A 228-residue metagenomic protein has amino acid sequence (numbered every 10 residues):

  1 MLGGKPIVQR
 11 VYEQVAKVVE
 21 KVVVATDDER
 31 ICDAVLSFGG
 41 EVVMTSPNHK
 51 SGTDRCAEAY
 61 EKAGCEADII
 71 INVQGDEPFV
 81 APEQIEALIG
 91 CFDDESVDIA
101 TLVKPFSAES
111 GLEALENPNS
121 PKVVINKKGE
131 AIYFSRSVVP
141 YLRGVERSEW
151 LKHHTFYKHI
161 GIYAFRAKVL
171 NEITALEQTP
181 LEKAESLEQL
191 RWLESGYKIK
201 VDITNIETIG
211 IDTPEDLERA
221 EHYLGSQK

Functional and structural regions predicted by a protein language model:
M1-T26: N-terminal glycine-rich phosphate-binding loop and ensuing alpha1 helix
Q14, D27, V97-L102, E194 (+2 more regions): Structured catalytic cores of enzymes that bind and process phosphorylated ligands/cofactors
V19, C65-A67, D94-D98, Y197: Short, high-confidence coil segments that cap the C-terminus of an alpha-helix and link into the following beta-strand
V23, E29-A87: Short phosphate-binding loop-to-helix
T26-D27, V80, F165, D212: A conserved hydrophobic position in a structured secondary element of the catalytic/binding core that shapes
C65, W150-K228: Conserved alpha/beta core of the MobA/IspD/sugar-nucleotide pyrophosphorylase nucleotidyltransferase superfamily
P82-L176: Conserved core of the sugar-phosphate nucleotidyltransferase
